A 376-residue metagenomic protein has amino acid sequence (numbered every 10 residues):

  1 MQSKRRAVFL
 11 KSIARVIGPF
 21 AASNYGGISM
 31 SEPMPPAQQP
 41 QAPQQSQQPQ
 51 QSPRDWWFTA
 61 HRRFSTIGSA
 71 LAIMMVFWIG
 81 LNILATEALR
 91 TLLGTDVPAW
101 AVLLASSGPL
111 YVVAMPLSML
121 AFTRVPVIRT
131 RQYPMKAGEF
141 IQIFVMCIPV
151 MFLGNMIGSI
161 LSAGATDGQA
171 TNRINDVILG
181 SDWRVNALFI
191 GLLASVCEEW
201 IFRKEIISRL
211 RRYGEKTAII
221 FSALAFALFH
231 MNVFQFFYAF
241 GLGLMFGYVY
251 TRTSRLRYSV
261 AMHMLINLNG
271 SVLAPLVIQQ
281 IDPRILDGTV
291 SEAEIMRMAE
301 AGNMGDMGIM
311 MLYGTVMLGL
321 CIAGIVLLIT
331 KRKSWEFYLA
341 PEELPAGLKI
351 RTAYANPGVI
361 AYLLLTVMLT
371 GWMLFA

Functional and structural regions predicted by a protein language model:
K4-A60, P341-A346: Low-complexity, intrinsically disordered extramembrane tails and loops of integral membrane proteins
Q48, S52-W57, E87-I148, Q169 (+1 more regions): Membrane-helix interface linkers and caps
S65-G80, Q142-V150, G358-V367: Alpha-helical transmembrane segments
F77-A85, L110-A114, V150-G154, G158 (+3 more regions): Alpha-helical transmembrane segments of multipass membrane proteins
I79-L110, N155-D182, F234, P275-T315 (+1 more regions): Membrane-helix interface segments in multi-pass membrane proteins
L92-A101, V127-W200, S208, G371-A376: Juxtamembrane helix-loop-helix connectors linking adjacent transmembrane helices in multi-pass membrane enzymes
R184-F375: Transmembrane helix-loop-helix hairpins at the membrane interface of multi-pass integral membrane proteins
